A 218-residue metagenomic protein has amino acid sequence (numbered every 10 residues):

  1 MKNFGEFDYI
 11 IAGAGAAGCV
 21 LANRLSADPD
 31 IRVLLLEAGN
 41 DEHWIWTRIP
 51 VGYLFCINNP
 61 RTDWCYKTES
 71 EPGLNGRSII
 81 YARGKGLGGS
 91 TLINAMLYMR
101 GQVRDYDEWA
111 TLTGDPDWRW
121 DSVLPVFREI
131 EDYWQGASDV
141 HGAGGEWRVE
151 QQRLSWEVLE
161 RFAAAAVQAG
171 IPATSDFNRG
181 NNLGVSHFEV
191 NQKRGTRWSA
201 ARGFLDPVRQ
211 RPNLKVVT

Functional and structural regions predicted by a protein language model:
M1-R128: N-terminal glycine-rich phosphate/pyrophosphate-binding loop and immediately adjacent elements
L112-T218: Conserved redox-cofactor binding core of oxidoreductases
